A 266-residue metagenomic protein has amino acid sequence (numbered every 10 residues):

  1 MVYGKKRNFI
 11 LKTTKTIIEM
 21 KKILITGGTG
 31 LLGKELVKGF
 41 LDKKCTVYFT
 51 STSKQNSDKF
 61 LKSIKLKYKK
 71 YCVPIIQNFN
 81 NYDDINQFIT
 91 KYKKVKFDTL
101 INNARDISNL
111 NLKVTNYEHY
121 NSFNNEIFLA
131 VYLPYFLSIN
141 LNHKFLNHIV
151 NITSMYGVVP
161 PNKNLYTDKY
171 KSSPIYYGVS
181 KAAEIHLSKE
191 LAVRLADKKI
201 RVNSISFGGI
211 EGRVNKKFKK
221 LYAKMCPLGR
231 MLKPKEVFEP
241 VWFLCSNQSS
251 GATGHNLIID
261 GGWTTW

Functional and structural regions predicted by a protein language model:
T29-G30: Conserved glycine-rich cofactor-binding loop
K43-K59: Conserved glycine-rich Rossmann-like NAD(P)H-binding loop of the short-chain dehydrogenase/reductase
R105-S122, P160-K169, V214-K217: Conserved mid-core segment of classical short-chain dehydrogenase/reductases
D106, K113-Y135, V150, S173 (+3 more regions): Catalytic Tyr-X3-Lys loop
V150-D197: Catalytic loop of short-chain dehydrogenase/reductase
A196, R201, A252-G254: Short, small/polar-rich loop/turn modules that mediate ligand/substrate recognition or access, typified
C226-V237, Q248: A conserved structural motif in NAD(P)-dependent oxidoreductases
T253-W266: Short C-terminal tail/terminal secondary-structure segment of NAD(P)H-dependent dehydrogenase/reductase domains
